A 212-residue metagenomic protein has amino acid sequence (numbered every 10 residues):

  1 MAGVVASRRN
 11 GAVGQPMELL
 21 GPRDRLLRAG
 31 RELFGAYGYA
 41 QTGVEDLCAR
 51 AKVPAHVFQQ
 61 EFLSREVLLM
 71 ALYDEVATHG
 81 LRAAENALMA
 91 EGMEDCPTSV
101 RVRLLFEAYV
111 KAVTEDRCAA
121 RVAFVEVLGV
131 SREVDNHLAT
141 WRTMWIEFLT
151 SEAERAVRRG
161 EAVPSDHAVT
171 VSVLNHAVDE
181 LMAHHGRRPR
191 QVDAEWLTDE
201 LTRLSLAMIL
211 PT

Functional and structural regions predicted by a protein language model:
M1-G21: N-terminal intrinsically disordered/low-complexity leader segments
P22, R65, L72, V76 (+8 more regions): Hydrophobic/aromatic residues within well-ordered alpha-helical segments
P22-G30, L47, L72-A84, L149: Generic hydrophobic, amphipathic alpha-helix propensity
R25, A29, L33-V67, A71: Helix-turn-helix
A71, E85-E115, T170-L174, T198: Hydrophobic alpha-helical connector segments
R82-E85, R132-R158, A168-S172, R203: Amphipathic alpha-helical packing segments from all-alpha helical-bundle domains
K111, E115-E147, A162: Short secondary-structure transition hinges
R121-F124, D135, V157-L204, T212: Hydrophobic/aromatic-rich alpha-helical bundle segments in the mid-to-C-terminal region
